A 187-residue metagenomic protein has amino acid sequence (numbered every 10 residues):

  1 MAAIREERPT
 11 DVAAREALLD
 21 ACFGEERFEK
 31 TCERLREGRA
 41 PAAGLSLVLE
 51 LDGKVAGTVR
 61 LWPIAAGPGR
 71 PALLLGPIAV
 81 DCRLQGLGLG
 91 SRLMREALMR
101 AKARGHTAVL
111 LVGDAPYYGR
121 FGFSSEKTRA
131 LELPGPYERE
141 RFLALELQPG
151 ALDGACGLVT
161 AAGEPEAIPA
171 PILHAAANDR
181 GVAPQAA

Functional and structural regions predicted by a protein language model:
M1-R34, A40-A43, L47-V55, A72 (+3 more regions): Short amphipathic alpha-helix that is part of the acyltransferase structural core
V48, K54-I64, P71-A79: Conserved beta-strand in the GNAT
R60-A66, K127-L131: A short, acidic/glycine-rich surface segment
P68, D81-R92, A103-R104, R120-F121: Conserved glycine-rich acetyl-CoA-binding loop
L75, V80, G86-M99, L111: Conserved acetyl-CoA-binding loop-helix of GNAT-fold acetyltransferases
L87, S91, G135-Q148: Accessory recognition modules or surfaces
A103-T107, G113-E138: Conserved active-site alpha-helix within GNAT-family acetyltransferase domains
